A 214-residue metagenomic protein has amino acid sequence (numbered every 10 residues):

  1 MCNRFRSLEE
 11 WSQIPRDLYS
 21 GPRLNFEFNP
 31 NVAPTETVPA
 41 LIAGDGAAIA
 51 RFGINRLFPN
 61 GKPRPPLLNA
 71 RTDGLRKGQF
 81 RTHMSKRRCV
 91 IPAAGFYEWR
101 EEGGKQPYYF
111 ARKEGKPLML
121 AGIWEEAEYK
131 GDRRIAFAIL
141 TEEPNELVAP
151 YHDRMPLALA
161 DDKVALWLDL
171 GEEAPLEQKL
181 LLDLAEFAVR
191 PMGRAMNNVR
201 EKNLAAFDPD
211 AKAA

Functional and structural regions predicted by a protein language model:
M1-A214: Short linear sequence motif anchored by a di-proline
